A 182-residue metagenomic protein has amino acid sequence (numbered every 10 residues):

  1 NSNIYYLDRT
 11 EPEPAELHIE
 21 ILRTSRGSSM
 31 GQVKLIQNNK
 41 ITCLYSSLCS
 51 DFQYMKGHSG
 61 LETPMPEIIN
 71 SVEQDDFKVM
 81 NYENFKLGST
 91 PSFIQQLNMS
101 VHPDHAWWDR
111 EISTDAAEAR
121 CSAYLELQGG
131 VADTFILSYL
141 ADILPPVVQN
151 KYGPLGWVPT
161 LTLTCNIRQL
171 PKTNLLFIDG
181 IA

Functional and structural regions predicted by a protein language model:
N1-A182: Terminal targeting signals and extreme-terminal segments of soluble enzymes
